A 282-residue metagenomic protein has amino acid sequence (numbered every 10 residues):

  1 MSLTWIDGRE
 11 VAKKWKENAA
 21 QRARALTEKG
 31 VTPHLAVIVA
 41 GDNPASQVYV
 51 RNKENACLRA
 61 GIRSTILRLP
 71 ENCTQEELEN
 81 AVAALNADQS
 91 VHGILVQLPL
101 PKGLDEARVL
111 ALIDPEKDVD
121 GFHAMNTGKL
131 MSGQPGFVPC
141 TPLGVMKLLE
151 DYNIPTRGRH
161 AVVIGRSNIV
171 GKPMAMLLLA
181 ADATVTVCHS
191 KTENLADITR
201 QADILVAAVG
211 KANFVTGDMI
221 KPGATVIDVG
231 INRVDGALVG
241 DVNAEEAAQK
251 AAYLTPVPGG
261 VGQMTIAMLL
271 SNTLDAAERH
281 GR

Functional and structural regions predicted by a protein language model:
M1-V31: Positively charged, low-complexity intrinsically disordered leader regions
P33-G41: Short beta-strand segments enriched in small/hydrophobic residues
A40-E54, G136-T225, A237-E246: Glycine-rich phosphate/diphosphate-binding loop of Rossmann-like nucleotide-binding domains
C57-E71, V185-V187: Short beta-strand elements in bilobed, periplasmic/extracellular small-molecule ligand-binding domains
E77-Q89: Short, well-structured alpha-helical segments in soluble
L95-T156: Anion-binding alpha/beta catalytic cores of soluble intermediary-metabolism enzymes, centered on
P99, A208-K211, G230-I231: Short glycine-/small-residue-rich Rossmann-like dinucleotide-binding loops
E106-H123, T127, G230-G281: Rossmann-fold NAD(P)-binding glycine/threonine-rich loop
